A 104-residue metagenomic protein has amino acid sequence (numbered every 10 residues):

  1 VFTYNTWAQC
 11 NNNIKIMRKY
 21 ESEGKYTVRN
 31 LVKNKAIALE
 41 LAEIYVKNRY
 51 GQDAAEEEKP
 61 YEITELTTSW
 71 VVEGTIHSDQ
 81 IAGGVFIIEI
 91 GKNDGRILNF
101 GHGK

Functional and structural regions predicted by a protein language model:
V1-C10: Bacterial Sec-dependent N-terminal signal peptides
Y4-N5, M17, E40, R49 (+1 more regions): Compositionally biased, intrinsically disordered low-complexity segments
C10-Y20: Compositionally biased P/S/T/G-rich terminal and signal peptide-adjacent segments that lie outside catalytic cores
E21-E58: Short, non-transmembrane alpha-helical segments in secretory-pathway proteins
E56-G103: Exposed beta-strand-loop-beta-strand "reactive/processing" segments of non-cytosolic proteins
